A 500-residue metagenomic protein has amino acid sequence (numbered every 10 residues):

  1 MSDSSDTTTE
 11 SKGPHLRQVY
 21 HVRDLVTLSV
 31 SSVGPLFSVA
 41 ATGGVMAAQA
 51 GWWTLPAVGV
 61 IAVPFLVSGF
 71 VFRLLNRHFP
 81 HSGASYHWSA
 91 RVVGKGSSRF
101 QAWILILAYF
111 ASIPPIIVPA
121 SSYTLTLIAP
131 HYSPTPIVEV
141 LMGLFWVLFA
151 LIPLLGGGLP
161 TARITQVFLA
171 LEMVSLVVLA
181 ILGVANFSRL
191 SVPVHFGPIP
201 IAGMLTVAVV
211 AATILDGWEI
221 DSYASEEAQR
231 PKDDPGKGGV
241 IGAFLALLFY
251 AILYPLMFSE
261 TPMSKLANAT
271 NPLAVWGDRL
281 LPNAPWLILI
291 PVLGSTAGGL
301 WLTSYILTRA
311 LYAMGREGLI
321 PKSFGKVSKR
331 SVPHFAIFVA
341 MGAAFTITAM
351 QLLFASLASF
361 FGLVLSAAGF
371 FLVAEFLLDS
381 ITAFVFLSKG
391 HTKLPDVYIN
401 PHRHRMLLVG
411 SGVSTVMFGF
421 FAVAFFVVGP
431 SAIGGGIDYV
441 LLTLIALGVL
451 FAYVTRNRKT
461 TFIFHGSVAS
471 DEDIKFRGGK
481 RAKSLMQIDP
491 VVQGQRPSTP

Functional and structural regions predicted by a protein language model:
M1-W53, F65-F70, N400-P401, R456-P500: Membrane-interface "cap" regions at the ends of multi-pass membrane proteins
S11, L16-Q18, T54-L55, H131-V138 (+1 more regions): Helix-loop-helix junctions that connect adjacent transmembrane segments in multi-pass membrane transporters
S38-P136, G242-L248, G435-L447: Extracellular loop-to-transmembrane helix junctions
T42, A367-L372, R403-P500: A generic transmembrane alpha-helix motif of multi-pass inner-membrane proteins
H87-G94, T126-H131, V240-S304, I320-F370: TM-loop-TM module centered on a large, flexible mid-protein loop between adjacent transmembrane helices in multi-pass
I104-P119, I220-E227, P285-K322, R330 (+3 more regions): Membrane-helix boundary/coupling elements in multi-pass transport proteins
V138-N186, P198-I201, G239-A243, G369-L378 (+2 more regions): Membrane-interface loop-to-helix entry segments
V167, V327-R330, V373-P430: C-terminal membrane-solvent junction of multi-pass transporters and transport-like membrane proteins
